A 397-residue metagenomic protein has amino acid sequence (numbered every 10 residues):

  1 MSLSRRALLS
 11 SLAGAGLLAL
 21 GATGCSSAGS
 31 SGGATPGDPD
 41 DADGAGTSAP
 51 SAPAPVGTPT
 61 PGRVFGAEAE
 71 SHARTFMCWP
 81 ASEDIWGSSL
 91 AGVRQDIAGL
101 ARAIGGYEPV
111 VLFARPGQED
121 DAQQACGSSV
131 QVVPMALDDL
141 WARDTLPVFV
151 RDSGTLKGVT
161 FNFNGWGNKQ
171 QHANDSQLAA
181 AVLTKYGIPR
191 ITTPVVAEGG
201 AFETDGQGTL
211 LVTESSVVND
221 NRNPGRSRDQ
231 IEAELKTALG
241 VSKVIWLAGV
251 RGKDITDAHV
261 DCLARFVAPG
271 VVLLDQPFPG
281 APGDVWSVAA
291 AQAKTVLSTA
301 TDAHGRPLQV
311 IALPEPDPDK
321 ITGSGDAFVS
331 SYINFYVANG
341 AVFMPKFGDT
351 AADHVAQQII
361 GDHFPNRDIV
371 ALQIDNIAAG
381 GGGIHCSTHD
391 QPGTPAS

Functional and structural regions predicted by a protein language model:
M1-L3: Actinobacteria-biased recognition of intrinsically disordered, low-complexity terminal regions
R5-A7, A233: Polar/charged alpha-helical tracts
A7-S27: N-terminal export signals
S26-P53: Short, low-complexity, disordered segments immediately C-terminal to signal peptides in bacterial exported proteins
G46-S397: The feature marks the mature, well-folded catalytic cores of soluble enzymes
